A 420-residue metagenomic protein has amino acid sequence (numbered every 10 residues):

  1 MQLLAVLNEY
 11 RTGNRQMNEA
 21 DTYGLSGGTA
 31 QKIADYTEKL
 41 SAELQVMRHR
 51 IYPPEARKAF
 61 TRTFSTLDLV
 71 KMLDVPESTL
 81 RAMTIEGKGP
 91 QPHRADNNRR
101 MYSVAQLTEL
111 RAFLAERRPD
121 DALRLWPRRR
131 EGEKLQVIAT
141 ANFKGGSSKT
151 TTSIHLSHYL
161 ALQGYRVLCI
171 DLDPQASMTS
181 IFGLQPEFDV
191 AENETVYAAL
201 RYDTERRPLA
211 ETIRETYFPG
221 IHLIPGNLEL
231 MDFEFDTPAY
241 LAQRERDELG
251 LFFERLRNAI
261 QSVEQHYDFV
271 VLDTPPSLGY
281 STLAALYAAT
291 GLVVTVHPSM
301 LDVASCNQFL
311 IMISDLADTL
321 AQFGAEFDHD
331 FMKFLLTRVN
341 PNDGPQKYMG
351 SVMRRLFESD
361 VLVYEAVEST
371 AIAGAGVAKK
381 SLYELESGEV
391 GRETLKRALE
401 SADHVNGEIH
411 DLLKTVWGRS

Functional and structural regions predicted by a protein language model:
Q2-D68, M72, R81-A82, G89-S420: P-loop NTP-binding core
S78: Key DNA-contact positions within bacterial/archaeal DNA-binding proteins
